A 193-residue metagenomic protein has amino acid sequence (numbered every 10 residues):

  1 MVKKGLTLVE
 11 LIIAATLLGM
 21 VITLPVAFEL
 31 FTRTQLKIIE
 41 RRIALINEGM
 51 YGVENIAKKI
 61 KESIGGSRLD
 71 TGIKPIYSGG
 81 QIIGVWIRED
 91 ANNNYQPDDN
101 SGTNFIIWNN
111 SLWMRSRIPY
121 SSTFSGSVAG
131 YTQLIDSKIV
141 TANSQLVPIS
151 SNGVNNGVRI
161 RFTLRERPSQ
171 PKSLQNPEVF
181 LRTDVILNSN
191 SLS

Functional and structural regions predicted by a protein language model:
V2-K61: Aliphatic-rich helix starts adjacent to a transmembrane/signal segment
S67-G72: A short, aromatic/hydrophobic, helix- or strand-capping loop or linear motif that either lines the entrance/gate
K74-G153: Type IV pilin-like appendage domain
S137-S193: Short linear sequence signals and composition-biased patches located at protein termini or domain-edge surfaces
